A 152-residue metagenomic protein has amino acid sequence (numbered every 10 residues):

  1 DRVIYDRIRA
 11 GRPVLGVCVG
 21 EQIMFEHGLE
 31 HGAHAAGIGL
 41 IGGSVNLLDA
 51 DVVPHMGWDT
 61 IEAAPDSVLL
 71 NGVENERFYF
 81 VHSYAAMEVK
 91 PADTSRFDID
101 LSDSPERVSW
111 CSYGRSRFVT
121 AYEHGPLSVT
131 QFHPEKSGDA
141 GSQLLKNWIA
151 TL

Functional and structural regions predicted by a protein language model:
D1-G57: Cysteine-nucleophile active-site neighborhood
D6-R9, G43-L152: Amide-donor transfer/coupling interface in amidating biosynthetic enzymes
